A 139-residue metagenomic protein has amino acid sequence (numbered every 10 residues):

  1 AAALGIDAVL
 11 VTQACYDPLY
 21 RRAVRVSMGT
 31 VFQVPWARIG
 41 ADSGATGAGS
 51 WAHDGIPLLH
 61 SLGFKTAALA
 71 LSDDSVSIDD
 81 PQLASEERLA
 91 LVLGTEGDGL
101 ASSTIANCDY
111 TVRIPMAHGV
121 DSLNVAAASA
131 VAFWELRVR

Functional and structural regions predicted by a protein language model:
A1-D74: RNA substrate-binding interface of SAM-dependent RNA methyltransferases
A3-L4, C15-F32, S102-R139: Structured adenosyl-cofactor binding patch, chiefly the S-adenosyl-L-methionine
V9, Q33-A37, A70, L93-T95 (+2 more regions): Glycine-rich loops and low-complexity Gly/Arg-rich segments that provide flexible linkers or classic glycine-based
T12, L58, L62-S85, A128-R139: Contiguous hydrophobic segments
G44, Q82, L123-A126: Intrinsic disorder/low-complexity detector
A67-V120: Active-site/ligand-binding-proximal alpha/beta "capping" segment
